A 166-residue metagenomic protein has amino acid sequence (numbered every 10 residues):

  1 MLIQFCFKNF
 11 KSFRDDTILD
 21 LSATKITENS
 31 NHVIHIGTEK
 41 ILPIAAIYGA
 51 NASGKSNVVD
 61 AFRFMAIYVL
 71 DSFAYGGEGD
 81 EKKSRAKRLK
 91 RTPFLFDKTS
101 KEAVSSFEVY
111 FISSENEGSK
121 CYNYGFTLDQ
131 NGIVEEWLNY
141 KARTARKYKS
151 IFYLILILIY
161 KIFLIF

Functional and structural regions predicted by a protein language model:
L2-I67: Pre-Walker A-like glycine/lysine-rich segment at the N-terminus of P-loop NTPase domains
Q4-K8, P93-D97, F163-F166: Intrinsically disordered, low-complexity boundary segments flanking structured domains
K8-F10, Y110-S114, N139-K141: A generic structural motif
F13, T27, E115-E117, V134: Residue-level signal for secondary-structure boundary sites
H35-E39, Y48-A52, G77-G79, K141-T144 (+1 more regions): Short C-terminal domain-edge/linker segments immediately following a structured domain
K40, D60-N131: Conserved P-loop NTP-binding catalytic core
G118-F166: Electropositive, glycine-dotted interaction segments that contact anionic polymers or phosphate-rich ligands
